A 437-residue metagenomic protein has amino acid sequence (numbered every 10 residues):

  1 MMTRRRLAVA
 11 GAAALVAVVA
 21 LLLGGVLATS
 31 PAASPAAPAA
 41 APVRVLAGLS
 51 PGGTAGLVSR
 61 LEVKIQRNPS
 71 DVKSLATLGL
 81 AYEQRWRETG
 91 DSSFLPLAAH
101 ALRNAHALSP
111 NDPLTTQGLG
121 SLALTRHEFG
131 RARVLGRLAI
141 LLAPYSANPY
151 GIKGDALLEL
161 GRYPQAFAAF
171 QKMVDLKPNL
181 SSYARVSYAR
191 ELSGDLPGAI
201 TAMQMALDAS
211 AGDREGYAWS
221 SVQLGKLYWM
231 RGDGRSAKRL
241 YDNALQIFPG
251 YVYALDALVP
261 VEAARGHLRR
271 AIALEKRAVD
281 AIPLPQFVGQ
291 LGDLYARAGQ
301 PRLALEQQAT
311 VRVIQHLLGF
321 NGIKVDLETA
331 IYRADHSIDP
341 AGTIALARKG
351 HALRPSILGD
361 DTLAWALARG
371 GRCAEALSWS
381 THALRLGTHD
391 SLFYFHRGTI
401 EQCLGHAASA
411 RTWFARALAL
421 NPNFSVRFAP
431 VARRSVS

Functional and structural regions predicted by a protein language model:
T3-L108, P113-L114, V134, P422-N423 (+2 more regions): N-terminal leader/linker segments that initiate helical-solenoid repeat arrays
P69, P110, P144, K177-P178 (+9 more regions): Short coil turns that delineate tetratricopeptide repeat
S74, T115, P149, S182-Y183 (+8 more regions): TPR alpha-solenoid repeat register
T77, G118, I152, R185 (+8 more regions): Canonical tetratricopeptide repeat
L80, R87, S121, D155 (+8 more regions): Residue-level recognition of tetratricopeptide repeat
R85, T89-S92, R126, L160 (+7 more regions): Structural motif corresponding to the intra-repeat A-B loop/turn of tetratricopeptide repeats
